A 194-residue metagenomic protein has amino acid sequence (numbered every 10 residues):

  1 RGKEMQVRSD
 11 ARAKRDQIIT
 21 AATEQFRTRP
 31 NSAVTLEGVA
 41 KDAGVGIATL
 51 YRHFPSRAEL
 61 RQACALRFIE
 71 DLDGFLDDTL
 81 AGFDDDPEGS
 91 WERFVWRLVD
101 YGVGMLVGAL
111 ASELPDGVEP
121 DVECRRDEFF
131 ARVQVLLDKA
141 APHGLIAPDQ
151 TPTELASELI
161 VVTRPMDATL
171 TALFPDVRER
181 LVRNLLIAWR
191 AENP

Functional and structural regions predicted by a protein language model:
R1-D42, E59-Q62: Basic, helix-initiating cap at the start of DNA-binding domains
R1-M5, R93, D127-H143, E158-P194: C-terminal peripheral helix-coil segments that are non-catalytic and often amphipathic
E24, T28, S56, D78 (+3 more regions): Conserved amphipathic alpha-helical interaction elements at protein-protein interfaces in regulatory, energy-coupling
G44-F54: Short hydrophobic/aromatic patch on the recognition helix
F54, C64-A65: DNA major-groove recognition helix of helix-turn-helix
A63, G74-G104, V118-D121: Hydrophobic alpha-helical connector segments
L110-E119: Short linear capping/connector segments at secondary-structure termini
